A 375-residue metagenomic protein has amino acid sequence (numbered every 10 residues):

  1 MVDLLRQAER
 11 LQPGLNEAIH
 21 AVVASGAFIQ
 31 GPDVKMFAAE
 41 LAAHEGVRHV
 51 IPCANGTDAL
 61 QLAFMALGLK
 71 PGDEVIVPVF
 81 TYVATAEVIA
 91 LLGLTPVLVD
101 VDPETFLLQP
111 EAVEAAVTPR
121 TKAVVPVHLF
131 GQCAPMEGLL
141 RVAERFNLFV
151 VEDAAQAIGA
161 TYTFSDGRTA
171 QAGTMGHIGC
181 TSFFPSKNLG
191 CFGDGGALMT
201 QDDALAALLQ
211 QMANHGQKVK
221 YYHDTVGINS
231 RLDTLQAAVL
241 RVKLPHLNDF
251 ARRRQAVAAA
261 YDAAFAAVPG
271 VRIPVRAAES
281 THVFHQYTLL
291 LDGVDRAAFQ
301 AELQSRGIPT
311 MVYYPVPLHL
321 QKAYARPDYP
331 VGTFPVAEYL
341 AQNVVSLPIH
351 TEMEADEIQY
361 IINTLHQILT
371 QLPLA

Functional and structural regions predicted by a protein language model:
M1-A27, P32, R306, P348: N-terminal "arm"/small-domain region of PLP-dependent enzymes with the aminotransferase-like
L5, V34-E40, H44-R48, E111 (+4 more regions): PLP-dependent aminotransferase class I/II
R10, G72, R254: Pyridoxal 5′-phosphate
S25-E74, V88-L92, L98-D100, S165: Phosphate-binding glycine-rich loop
M65-T161: PLP-dependent aminotransferase-like
V88-I89, V142, Q171, N188 (+1 more regions): Hydrophobic/aromatic ligand-binding patch that stacks against planar heteroaromatic rings of cofactors or nucleotides
E152-G190, K220-D224: Conserved active-site segment immediately N-terminal to the catalytic lysine that forms the internal aldimine
T174-Q210, Q217, A237: Active-site PLP attachment segment
